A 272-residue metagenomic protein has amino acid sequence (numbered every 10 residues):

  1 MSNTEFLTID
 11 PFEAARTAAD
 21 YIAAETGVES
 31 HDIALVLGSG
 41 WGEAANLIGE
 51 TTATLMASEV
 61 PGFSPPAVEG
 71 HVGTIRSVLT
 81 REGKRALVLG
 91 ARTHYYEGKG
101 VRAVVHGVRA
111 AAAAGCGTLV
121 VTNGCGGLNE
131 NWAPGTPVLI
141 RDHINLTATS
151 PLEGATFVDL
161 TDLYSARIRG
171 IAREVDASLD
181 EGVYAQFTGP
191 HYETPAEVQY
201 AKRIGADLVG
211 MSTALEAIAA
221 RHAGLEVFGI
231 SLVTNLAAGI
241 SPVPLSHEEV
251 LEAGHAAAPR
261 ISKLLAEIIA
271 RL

Functional and structural regions predicted by a protein language model:
S2-L160: Metabolite-binding pocket within alpha/beta catalytic cores that recognizes anionic/polar moieties
A111-A113, K202, R221: Non-catalytic positions within long, well-ordered alpha-helices that form the structural scaffold/packing of enzyme
G117-T118, D207, E226: Short acidic/polar active-site loop segments enriched in Thr and Asp
G124-L128, W132-G135, Y164-V175, V198 (+1 more regions): Internal active-site segments that recognize and position negatively charged phosphoryl groups and nucleotide moieties
G170, E174-D207, L265, L272: Active-site/ligand-binding-proximal alpha/beta "capping" segment
M211-E249: Zn-dependent metallopeptidase/amidohydrolase metal-coordination segment
A238-L272: His/Asp/Glu-rich mid-to-C-terminal helical/loop segments that flank catalytic regions of hydrolases
